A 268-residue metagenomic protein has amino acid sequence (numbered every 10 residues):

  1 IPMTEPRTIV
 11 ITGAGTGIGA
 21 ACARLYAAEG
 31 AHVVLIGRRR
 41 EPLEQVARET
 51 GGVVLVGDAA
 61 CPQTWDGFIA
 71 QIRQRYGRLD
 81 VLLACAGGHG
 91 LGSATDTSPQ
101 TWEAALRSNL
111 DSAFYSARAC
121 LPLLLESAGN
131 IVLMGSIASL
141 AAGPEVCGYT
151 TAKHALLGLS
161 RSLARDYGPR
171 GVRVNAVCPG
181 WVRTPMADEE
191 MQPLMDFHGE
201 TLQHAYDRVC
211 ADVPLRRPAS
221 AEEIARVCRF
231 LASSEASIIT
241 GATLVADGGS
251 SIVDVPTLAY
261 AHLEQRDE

Functional and structural regions predicted by a protein language model:
G15-G17: Conserved glycine-rich cofactor-binding loop
S93-A94, S98-L106, V209: Substrate-binding pocket helix/loop in short-chain dehydrogenase/reductase
T97, A142-T150, S162, E190 (+1 more regions): Active-site loop-to-helix junction immediately N-terminal to the catalytic Tyr of the SDR YXXXK motif in Rossmann-fold
F114, L215-A246, S251-I252: C-terminal substrate-recognition "lid" of short-chain dehydrogenase/reductases
A117, A152, S160: Active-site helix of classical SDR
S136: Residue(s) in the substrate-gating loop at a strand-loop-helix junction that position the organic substrate next
G168, R173, I239-G241: Short, small/polar-rich loop/turn modules that mediate ligand/substrate recognition or access, typified
